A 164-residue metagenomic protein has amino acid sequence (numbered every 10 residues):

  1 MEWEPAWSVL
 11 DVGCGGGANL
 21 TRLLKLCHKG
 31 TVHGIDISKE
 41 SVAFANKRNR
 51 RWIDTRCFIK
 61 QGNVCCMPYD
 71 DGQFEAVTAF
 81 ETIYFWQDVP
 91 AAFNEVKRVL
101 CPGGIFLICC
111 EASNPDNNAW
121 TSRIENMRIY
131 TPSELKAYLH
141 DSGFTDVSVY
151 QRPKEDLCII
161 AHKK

Functional and structural regions predicted by a protein language model:
S8-C66: Class I SAM-dependent methyltransferase SAM/SAH-binding core
C65-V77: A short acidic, Gly/Pro-enriched loop at the edge of an enzyme's catalytic core that lines a small-molecule cofactor
A76-D88: A short SAM/SAH-binding and catalytic strip from SAM-dependent methyltransferases
P90-P102: A short glycine-rich, Lys/Arg-flanked "PGG" loop and its adjoining helix->strand segment in the class I
G103-C110: Conserved beta-strand signature within the Rossmann-like core of class I S-adenosyl-L-methionine
C110-N126: Short, glycine-/aromatic-enriched active-site segment of Class I SAM-dependent methyltransferases
M127-S142: Short alpha-helix
G143-T145, Q151-K164: Core SAM-dependent methyltransferase catalytic element
